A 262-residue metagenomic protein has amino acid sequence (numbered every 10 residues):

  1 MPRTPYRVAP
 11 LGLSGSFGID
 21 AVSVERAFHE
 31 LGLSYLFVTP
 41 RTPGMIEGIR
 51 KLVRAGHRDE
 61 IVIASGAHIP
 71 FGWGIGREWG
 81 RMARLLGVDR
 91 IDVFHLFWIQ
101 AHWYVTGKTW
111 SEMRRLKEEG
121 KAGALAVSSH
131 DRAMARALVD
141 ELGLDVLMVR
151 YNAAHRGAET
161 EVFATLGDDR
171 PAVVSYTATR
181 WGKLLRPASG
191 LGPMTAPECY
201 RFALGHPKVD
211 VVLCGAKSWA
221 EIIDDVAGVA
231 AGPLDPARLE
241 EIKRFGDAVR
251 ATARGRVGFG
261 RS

Functional and structural regions predicted by a protein language model:
M1, E25-S34, V53-A55, D140-V146 (+1 more regions): Structured C-terminal cap/extension of enzyme domains
M1-I61: N-terminal binding-site loop/beta-alpha segment at the start of enzyme catalytic domains that lines or forms
A9-A21, A64-G74, L185-P193: Active-site mouth loops of central-metabolism enzymes
A9-G15, L36-V38, I61-S65, I91-L96 (+4 more regions): Hydrophobic faces of well-ordered beta-strands that scaffold small-molecule active sites in alpha/beta enzyme cores
V22, I69-A153, G157-E161, P171-V174 (+1 more regions): Glycine/proline-rich, positively charged, aromatic-decorated active-site loop/lid region on the catalytic face
P40-P43, A67-I69, V149-R156, A178-T179 (+1 more regions): Short, acidic/turn-prone active-site loops that include or flank metal/cofactor- and phosphate-binding residues
P40-P43, V53-R77, F97-Q100: Structural motif corresponding to the early beta-alpha repeats
E47-H68, S111-G120, S175: Alpha-helix-loop-beta-strand connector modules within alpha/beta enzyme cores
